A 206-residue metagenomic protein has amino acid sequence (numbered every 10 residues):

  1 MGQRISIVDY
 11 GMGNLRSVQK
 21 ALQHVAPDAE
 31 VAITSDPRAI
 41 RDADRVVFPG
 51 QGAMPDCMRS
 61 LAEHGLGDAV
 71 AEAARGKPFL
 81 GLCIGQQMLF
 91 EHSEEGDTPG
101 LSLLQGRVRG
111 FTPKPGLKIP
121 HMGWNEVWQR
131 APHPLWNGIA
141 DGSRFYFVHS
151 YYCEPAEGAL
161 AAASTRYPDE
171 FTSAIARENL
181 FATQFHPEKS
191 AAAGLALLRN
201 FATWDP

Functional and structural regions predicted by a protein language model:
M1-S6: Extreme N-terminal starter segment of soluble prokaryotic enzymes
A21-E30: Short helix-loop-beta junction
V31-D42: Short acidic low-complexity segments
I40-G50: Short acidic/histidine-rich motifs immediately flanking catalytic phosphotransfer sites in two-component signaling
G52-W124: Cysteine-nucleophile active-site neighborhood
E91-Y167: Pocket-forming structural segment of enzyme catalytic cores
C153-P206: C-terminal and late-domain segments of enzyme folds
